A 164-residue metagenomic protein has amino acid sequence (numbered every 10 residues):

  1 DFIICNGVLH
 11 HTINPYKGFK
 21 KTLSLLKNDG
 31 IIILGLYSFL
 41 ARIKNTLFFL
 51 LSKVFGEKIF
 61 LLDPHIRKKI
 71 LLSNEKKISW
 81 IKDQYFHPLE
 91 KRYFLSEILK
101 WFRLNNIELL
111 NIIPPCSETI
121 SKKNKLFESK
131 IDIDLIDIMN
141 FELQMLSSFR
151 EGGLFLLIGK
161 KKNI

Functional and structural regions predicted by a protein language model:
D1: Conserved acidic residues
I4: A conserved beta-strand element that flanks and buttresses the S-adenosyl-L-methionine
V8: Hydrophobic adenine-recognition pocket in adenosine-nucleotide-binding enzymes
T12-I13: A structural helix-start
Y16-I31: A short glycine-rich, Lys/Arg-flanked "PGG" loop and its adjoining helix->strand segment in the class I
G18, L40-A41, C116-E118: Positions that flank functional sites
I31-R67: Conserved class I S-adenosyl-L-methionine
S73-I164: Rossmann-like AdoMet/SAM-dependent catalytic core
